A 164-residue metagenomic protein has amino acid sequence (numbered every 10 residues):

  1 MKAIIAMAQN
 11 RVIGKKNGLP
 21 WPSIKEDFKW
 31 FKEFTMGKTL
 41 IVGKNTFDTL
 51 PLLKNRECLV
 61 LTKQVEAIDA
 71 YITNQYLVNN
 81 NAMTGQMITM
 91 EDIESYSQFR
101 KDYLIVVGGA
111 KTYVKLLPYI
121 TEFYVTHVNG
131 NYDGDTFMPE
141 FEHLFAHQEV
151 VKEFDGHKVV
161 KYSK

Functional and structural regions predicted by a protein language model:
M1-K164: Enzymes that bind and transform nitrogen-containing heteroaromatic metabolites
